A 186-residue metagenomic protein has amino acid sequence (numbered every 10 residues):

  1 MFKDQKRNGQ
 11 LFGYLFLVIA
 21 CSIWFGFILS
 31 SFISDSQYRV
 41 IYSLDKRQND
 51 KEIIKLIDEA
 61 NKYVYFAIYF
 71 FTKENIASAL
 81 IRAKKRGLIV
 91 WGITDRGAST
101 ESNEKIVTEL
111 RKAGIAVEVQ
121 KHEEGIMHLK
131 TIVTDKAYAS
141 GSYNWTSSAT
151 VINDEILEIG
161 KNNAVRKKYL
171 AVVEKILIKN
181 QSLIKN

Functional and structural regions predicted by a protein language model:
M1-V18: N-terminal Sec-pathway targeting helices
G9, G13, Y138-N186: Signature of lipid phosphatidyltransferase scaffolds
L17-Q37: Bacterial Sec-dependent signal peptides at the C-terminal "C-region" and cleavage site
F32-Q48: Boundary/entry segment of secreted carbohydrate-active catalytic domains
I41, A116-Q120: General small-molecule cofactor/ligand-binding pocket signal
I53-I115: Primarily the HKD phosphodiesterase
F70-E74, R96-T100, H122-I126, A137-Y138 (+2 more regions): Solvent-exposed loop/turn segments at secondary-structure junctions within structured extracellular/periplasmic domains
K130-I132: Short acidic loop-to-beta-strand element that houses the catalytic metal-binding Asp/Glu of nuclease active sites
